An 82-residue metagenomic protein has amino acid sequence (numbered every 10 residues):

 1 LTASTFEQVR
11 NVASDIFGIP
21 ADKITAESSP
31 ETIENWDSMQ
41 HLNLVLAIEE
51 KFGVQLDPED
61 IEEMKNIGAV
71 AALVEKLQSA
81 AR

Functional and structural regions predicted by a protein language model:
L1-L46, E50-R82: Phosphopantetheine-dependent thiolation modules in NRPS/PKS and related acyl-activating systems
